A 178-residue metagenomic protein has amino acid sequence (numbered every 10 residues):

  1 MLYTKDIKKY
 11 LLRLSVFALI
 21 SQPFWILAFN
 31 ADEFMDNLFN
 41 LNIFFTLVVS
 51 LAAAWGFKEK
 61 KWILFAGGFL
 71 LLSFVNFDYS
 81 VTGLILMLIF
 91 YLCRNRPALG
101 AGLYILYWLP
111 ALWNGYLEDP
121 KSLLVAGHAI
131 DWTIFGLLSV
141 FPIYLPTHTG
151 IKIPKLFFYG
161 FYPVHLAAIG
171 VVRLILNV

Functional and structural regions predicted by a protein language model:
M1-V178: Alpha-helical transmembrane segments and their immediate juxtamembrane cytosolic regions
